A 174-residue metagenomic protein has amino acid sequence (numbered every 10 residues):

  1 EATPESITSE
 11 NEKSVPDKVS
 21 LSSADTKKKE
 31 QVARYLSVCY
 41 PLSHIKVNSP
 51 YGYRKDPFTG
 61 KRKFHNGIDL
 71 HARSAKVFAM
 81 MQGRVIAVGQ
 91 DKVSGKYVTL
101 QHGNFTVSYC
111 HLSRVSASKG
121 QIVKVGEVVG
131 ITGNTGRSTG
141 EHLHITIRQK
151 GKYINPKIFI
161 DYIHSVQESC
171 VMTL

Functional and structural regions predicted by a protein language model:
T3-K96, V125, L174: Surface-exposed, glycine-biased beta-strand/turn segments
S49, A72, A87, H111-R114 (+1 more regions): A residue-level detector for short acidic-glycine micro-motifs
H65, H111, H142-T146: Histidine-centered divalent metal-coordination motifs
L70, Y97-L100, K124-G136: Short hydrophobic beta/alpha edge segments that flank linear recognition/processing sites
A75-K76, Q90-D91, N134-R137, R148: Short polar/acidic secondary-structure junctions
F78-A79, V88, H102-G126: Short histidine-centered loop motifs in beta-beta connectors
V93-T99, E141-L143: Short aromatic-glycine-enriched beta-strand elements
S118, V125, T146-L174: Acidic, glycine-rich catalytic/binding loops that coordinate metals and/or anionic ligands
